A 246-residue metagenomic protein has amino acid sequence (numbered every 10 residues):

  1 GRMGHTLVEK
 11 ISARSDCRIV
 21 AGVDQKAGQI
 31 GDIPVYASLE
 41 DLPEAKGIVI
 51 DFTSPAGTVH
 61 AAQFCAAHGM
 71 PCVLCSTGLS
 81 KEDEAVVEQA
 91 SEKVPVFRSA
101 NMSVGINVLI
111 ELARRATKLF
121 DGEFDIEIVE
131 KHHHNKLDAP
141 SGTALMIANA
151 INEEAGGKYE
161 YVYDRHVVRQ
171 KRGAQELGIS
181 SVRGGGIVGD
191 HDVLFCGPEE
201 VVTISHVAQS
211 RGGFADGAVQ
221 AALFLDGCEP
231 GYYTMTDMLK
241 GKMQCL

Functional and structural regions predicted by a protein language model:
R2-P43, G122-L246: C-terminal substrate-binding/catalytic lobe of Rossmann-fold NAD(P)-dependent oxidoreductases
I19, V35, C72-V73, V96-R98: Hydrophobic beta-strand scaffold residues
L42-I50, A66-C72: Short acidic/histidine-rich motifs immediately flanking catalytic phosphotransfer sites in two-component signaling
T53-S54, T77, S181-R183: Short glycine-/small-residue-rich Rossmann-like dinucleotide-binding loops
V59-H68, C75-R98, V104-A116: Rossmann-fold NAD(P)-binding glycine/threonine-rich loop
